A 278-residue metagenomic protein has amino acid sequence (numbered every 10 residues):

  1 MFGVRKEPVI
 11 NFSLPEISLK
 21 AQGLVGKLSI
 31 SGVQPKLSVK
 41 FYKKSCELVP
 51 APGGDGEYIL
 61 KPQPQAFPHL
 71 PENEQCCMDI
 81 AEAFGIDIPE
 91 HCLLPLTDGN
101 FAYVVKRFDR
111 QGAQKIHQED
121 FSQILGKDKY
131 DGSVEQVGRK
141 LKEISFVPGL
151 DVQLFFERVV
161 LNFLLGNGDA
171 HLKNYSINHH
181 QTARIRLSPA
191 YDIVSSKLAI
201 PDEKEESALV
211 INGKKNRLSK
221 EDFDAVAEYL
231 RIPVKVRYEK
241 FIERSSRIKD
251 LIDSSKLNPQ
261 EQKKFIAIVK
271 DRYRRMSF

Functional and structural regions predicted by a protein language model:
M1-L172, S176-F278: Anionic ligand-binding catalytic core segments
